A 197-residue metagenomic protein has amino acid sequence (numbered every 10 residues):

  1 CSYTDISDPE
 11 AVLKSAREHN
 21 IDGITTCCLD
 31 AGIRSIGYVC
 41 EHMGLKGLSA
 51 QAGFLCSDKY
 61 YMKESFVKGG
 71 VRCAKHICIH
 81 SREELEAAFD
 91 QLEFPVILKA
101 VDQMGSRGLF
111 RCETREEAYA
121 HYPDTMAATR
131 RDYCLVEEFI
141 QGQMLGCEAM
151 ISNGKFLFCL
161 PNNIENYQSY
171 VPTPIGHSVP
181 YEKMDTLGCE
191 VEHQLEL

Functional and structural regions predicted by a protein language model:
C1-A52, E83: ATP-binding N-terminal substructure of ATP-dependent carboxylate-amine bond-forming enzymes
S15, A87-A88, H121: CheY-like receiver
T26-C27, H76-I79, F139: Structural motif
E41-G108, R115: A conserved helix-loop-beta module that forms one wall/lid of the active-site cleft in ATP-utilizing catalytic domains
F66, F89-C112, T129-C147, C159-N163: ATP-grasp fold ATP-binding core
I79, L109-T114, M150-S152, D185: Short beta-strand-to-turn element immediately C-terminal to the catalytic PLP-Schiff-base lysine in fold type I
T125-R131, I140-E182, E190-L197: Phosphate-binding core of ATP-grasp and ATP-grasp-like enzymes
